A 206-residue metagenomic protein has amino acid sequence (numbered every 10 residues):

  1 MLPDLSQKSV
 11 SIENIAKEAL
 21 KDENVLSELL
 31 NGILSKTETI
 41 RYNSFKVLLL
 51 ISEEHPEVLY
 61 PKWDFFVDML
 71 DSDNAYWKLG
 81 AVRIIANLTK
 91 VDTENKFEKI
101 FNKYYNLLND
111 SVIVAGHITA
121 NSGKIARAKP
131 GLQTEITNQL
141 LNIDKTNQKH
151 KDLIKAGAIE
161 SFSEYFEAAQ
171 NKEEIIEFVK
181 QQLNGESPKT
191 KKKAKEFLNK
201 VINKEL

Functional and structural regions predicted by a protein language model:
M1-L206: Alpha-helical scaffold domains
